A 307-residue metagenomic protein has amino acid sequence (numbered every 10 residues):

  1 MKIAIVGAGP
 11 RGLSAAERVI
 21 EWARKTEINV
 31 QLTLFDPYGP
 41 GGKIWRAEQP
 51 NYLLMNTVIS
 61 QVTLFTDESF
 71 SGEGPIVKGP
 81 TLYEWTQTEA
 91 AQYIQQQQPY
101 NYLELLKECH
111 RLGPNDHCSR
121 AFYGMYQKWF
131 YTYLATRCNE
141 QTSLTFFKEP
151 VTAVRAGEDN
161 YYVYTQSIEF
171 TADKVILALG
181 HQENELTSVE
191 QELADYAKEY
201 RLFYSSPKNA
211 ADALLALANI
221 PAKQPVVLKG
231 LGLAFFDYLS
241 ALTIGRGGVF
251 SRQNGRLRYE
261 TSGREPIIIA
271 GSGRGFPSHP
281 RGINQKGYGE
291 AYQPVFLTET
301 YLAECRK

Functional and structural regions predicted by a protein language model:
M1-I3: Extreme N-terminal starter segment of soluble prokaryotic enzymes
I5-V6, L112-A121, T165, F170 (+3 more regions): Short, charged/polar micro-motifs that form catalytic or ligand-binding hotspots
V6, V151, E169-E183, V227: Short hydrophobic core segments
P10, S14-K43, H181-K307: Rossmann-like dinucleotide-binding core of oxidoreductases
F35-M125, I268-K307: Glycine-rich active-site loop/strand segments that organize a redox cofactor
R120, K128, P150: Conserved, well-structured functional cores that handle cations and Mg-NTP chemistry
G124-F146: Helical element adjacent to the flavin cofactor pocket in flavoenzyme catalytic cores
F146-N160: A conserved short coil-to-beta-strand element within the FAD-binding core of flavoproteins
